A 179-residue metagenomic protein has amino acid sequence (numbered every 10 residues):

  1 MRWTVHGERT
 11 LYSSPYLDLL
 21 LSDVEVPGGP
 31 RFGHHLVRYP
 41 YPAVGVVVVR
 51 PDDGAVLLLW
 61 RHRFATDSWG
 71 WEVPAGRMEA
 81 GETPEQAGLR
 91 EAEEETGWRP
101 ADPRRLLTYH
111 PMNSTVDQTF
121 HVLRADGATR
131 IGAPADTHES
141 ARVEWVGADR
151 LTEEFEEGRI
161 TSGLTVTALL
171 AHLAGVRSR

Functional and structural regions predicted by a protein language model:
H6-G45, D52: Acidic, metal-coordinating catalytic segment for phosphate/diphosphate chemistry, firing primarily on the Nudix
T10-P15, P27, F64-T66, Y109-F120 (+1 more regions): Acidic pyrophosphate-coordinating catalytic loop
D18-S22, W69, T119-L123: Short beta-strand micro-motifs in enzyme catalytic cores
F32, A43-G45, D52, R77-L164: Unchanged
Y41-S68, E72: A glycine-rich, hydrophobic loop/mini-helix early in the fold
H172-R179: Short helix-capping/linker segments at secondary-structure and domain boundaries
